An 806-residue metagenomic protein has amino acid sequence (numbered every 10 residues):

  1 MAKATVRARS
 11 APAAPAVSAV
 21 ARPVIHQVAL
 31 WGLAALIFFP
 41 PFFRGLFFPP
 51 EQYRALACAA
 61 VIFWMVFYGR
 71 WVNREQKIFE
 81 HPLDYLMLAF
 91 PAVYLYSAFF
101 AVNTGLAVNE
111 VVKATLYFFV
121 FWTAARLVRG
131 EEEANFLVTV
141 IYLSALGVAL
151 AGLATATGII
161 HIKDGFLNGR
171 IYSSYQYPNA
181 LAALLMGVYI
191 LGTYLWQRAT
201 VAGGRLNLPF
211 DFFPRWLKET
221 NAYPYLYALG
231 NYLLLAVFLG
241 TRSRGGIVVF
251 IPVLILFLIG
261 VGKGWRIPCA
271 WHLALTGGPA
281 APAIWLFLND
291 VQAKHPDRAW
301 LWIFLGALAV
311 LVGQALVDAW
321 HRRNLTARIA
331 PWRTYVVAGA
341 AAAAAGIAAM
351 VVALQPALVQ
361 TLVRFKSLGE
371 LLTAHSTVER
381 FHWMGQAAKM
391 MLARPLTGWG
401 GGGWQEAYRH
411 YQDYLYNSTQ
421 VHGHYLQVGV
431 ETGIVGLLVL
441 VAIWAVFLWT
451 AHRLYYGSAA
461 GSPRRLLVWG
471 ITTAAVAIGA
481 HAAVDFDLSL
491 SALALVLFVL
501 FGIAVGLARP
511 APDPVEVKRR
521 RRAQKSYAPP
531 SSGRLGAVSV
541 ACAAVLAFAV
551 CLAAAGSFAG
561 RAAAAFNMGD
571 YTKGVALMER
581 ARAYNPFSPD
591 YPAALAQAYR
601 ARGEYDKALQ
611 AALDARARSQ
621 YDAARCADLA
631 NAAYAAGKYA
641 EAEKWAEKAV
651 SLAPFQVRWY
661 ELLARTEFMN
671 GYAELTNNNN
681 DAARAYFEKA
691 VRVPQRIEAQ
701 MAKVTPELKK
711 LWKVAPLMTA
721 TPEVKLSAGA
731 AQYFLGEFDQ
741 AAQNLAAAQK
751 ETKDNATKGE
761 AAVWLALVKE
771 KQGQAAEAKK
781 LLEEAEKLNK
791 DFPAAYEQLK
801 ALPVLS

Functional and structural regions predicted by a protein language model:
M1-Y96, V102-T115, F119-L143, Y194-A228 (+16 more regions): Transmembrane signal-anchor hairpin modules in multi-pass inner-membrane enzymes, especially those that act on
V28-F38, A145, A222-Y232, P279 (+1 more regions): Loop-to-helix entry and N-terminal half of a specific, functionally important transmembrane alpha helix in multi-pass
F38-F48, Y177, G429-T432, L467-L497: Membrane helix-loop boundary segments at the extracytoplasmic
Y94-A98, E133-D164, Q176, A180-A182 (+2 more regions): Hydrophobic alpha-helical transmembrane segments
Y177, G369, A374, E379-Y425 (+1 more regions): TM-adjacent membrane-interface loops and short helices in multi-pass inner/ER membrane proteins
G260, I434-W469: Hydrophobic transmembrane alpha-helices and their immediate junctions
A555-F558, P589-D590, D622-A624, V657-R658 (+6 more regions): Helix-start (N-cap) detector for alpha-helical repeat units in TPR-like alpha-solenoids, especially tetratricopeptide
N567, A601, A635-A636, M669-T676 (+3 more regions): Register position in tetratricopeptide repeats
